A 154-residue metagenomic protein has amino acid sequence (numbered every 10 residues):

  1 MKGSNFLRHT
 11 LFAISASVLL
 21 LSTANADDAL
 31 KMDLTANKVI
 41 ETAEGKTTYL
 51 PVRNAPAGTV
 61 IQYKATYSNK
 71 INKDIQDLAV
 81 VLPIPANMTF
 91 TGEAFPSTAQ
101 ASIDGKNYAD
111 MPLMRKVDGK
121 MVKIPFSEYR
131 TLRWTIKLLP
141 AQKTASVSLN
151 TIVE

Functional and structural regions predicted by a protein language model:
K2-F6, A24-E154: Exported/extracytosolic protein signature
T10-L20: Bacterial N-terminal signal peptides
